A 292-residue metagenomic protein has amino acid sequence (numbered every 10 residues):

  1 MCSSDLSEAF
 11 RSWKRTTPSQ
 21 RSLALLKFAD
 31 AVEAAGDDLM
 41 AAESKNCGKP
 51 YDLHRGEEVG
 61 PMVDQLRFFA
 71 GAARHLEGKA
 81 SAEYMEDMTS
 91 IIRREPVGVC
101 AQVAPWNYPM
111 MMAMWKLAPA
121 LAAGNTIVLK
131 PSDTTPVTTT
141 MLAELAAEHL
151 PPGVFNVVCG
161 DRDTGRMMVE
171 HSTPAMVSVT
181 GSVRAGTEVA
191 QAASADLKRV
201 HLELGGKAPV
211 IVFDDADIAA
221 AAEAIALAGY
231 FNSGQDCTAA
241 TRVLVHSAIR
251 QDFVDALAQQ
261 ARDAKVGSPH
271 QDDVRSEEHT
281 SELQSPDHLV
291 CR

Functional and structural regions predicted by a protein language model:
M1-S3, H279-S285, C291: Short, small-residue-biased leader/transition segments that mark boundaries at the very start of proteins
S4-M88, E277: N-terminal Rossmann-like NAD(P)+-binding subdomain of aldehyde/semialdehyde dehydrogenases
L6, R21, E43, G124 (+5 more regions): Residue-level signal for inorganic ion chemistry
E8-R15, D30-D37, G48, G71-H75 (+5 more regions): Generic secondary-structure signature for well-ordered alpha-helical cores
A9-S12, A24, A31, Q65 (+5 more regions): Residue-level recognition of specific faces of alpha-helices
S22-A29, E33, M40, V63 (+8 more regions): Hydrophobic face of alpha-helices
G78-A220: Rossmann-like NAD(P) dinucleotide-binding subdomain of oxidoreductase/dehydrogenase enzymes
M176, R184-S281, R292: ALDH superfamily catalytic-core signature
